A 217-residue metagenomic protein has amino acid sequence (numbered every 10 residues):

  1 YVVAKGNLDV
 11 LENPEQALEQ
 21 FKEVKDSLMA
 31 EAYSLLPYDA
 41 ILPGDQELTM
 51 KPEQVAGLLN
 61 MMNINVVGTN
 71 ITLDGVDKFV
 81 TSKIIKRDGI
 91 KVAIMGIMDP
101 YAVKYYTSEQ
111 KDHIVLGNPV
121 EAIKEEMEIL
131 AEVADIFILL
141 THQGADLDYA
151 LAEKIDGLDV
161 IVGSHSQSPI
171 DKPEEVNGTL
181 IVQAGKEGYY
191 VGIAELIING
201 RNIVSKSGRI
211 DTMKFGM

Functional and structural regions predicted by a protein language model:
Y1-M217: Acidic, metal/ion-coordinating pockets
